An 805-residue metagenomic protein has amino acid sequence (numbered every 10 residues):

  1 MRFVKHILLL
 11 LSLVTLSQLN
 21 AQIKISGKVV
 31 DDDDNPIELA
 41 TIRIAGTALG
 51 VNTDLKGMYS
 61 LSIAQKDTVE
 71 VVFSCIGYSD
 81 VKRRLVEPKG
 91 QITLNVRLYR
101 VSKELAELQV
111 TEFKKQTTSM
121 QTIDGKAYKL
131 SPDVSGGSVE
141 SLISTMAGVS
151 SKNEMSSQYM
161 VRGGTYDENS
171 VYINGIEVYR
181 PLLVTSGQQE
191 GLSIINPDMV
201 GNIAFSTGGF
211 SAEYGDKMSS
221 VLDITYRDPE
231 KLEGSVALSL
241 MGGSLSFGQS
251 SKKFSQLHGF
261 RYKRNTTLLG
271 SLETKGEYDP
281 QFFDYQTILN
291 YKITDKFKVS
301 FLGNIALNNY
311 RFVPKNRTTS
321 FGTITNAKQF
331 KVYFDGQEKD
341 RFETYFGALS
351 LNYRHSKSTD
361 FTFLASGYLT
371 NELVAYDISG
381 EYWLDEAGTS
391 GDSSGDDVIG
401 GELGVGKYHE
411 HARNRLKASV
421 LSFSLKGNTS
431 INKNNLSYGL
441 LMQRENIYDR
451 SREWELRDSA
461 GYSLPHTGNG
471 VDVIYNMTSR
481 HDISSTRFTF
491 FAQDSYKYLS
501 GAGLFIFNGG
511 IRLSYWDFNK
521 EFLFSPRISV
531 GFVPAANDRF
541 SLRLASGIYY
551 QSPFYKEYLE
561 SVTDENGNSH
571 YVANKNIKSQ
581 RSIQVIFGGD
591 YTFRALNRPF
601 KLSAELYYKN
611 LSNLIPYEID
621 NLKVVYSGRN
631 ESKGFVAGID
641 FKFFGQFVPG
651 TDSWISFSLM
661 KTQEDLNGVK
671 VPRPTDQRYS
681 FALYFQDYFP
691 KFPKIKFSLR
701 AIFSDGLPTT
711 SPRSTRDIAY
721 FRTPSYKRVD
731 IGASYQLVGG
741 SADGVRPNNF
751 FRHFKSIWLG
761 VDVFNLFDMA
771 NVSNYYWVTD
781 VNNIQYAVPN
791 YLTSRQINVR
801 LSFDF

Functional and structural regions predicted by a protein language model:
V30-D33, A40-A45, E70-S79, P88-P132 (+2 more regions): Short, acidic, small-residue-rich periplasmic hinge/interaction motif at the N-terminus of Gram-negative outer-membrane
S79, I92, K114-N169, G175-F210 (+2 more regions): Periplasmic N-terminal accessory/gating domains of Gram-negative outer-membrane beta-barrel systems
N202-E213, S219-Y226, E233-E277, D284-K292 (+2 more regions): Predominantly transmembrane beta-strands of Gram-negative outer membrane beta-barrel pores used for transport
K292-L307, Q337-N519, S603-L606, W654: Face-selective signature of the C-terminal outer-membrane beta-barrel domain
T362-S366, N576-R629, F635, L759-F764 (+1 more regions): Membrane-embedded beta-barrel scaffold of Gram-negative outer-membrane proteins
K497-A502, Y607-N610, S627-T710, S802: Gram-negative outer-membrane beta-barrel transporters
A535-V585, L606-Y626, R700-S714, A770-N774: Surface-exposed extracellular loop regions of Gram-negative outer-membrane beta-barrel proteins, predominantly
I702-T710, Y735-F805: C-terminal beta-signal and adjacent terminal beta-strands/loops of Gram-negative outer-membrane beta-barrel proteins
